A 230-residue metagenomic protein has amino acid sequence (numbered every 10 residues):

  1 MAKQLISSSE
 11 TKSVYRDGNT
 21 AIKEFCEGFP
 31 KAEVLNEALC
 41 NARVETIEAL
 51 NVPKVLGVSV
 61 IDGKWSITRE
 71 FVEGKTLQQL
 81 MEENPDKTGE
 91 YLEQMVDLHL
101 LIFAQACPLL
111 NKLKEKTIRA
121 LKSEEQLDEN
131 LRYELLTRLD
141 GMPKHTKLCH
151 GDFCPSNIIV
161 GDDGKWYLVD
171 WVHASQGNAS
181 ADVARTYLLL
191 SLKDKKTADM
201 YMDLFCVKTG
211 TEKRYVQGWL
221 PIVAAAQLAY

Functional and structural regions predicted by a protein language model:
K3-L35, A42: ATP-binding glycine-rich loop module of kinase domains
K31, A184-Y230: Helix-rich C-terminal or lid/interface subdomains of diverse kinases
E45-G57: Conserved HxN/HPN-centered segment at the entrance to the catalytic loop of eukaryotic protein kinase-like domains
D62-T76: Conserved short submotifs of the Hanks-type protein kinase catalytic core that shape the nucleotide-binding pocket
L77-P85: AlphaC helix of the protein kinase catalytic domain
D86-L113: Internal "kinase-insert"/substrate-recognition segments embedded within catalytic cores of ATP-dependent enzymes
A104-G151, I159-D162, Y167: An alpha-helical support segment within catalytic cores of ATP-dependent transferases
D170-A174: Activation of the activation-loop gatekeeper triad in protein kinase-fold domains
